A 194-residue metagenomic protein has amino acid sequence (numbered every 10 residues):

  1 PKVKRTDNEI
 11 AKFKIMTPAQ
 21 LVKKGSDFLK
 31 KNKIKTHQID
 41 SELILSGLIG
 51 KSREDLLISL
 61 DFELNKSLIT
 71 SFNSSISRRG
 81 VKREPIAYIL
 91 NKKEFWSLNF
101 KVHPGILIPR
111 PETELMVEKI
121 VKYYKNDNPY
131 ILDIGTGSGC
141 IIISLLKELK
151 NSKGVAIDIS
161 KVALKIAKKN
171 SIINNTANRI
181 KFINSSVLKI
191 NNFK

Functional and structural regions predicted by a protein language model:
A11, M16, T70-S71, S77 (+2 more regions): Residues marking helix boundaries in flexible regions
A11-I49, R53-L56, D61-L64: Non-catalytic accessory regions of SAM-dependent methyltransferases
V22, S41-E42, F72-N73, R83-I86 (+2 more regions): A general structural signal for well-ordered alpha-helical segments in protein cores
G25, S75, I166-A167: Aromatic/hydrophobic pocket-lining residues that form π-stacking "cages" and hydrophobic walls in ligand
S46-K122: Conserved AdoMet
E112-K194: Conserved SAM/SAH cofactor-binding pocket of Class I
